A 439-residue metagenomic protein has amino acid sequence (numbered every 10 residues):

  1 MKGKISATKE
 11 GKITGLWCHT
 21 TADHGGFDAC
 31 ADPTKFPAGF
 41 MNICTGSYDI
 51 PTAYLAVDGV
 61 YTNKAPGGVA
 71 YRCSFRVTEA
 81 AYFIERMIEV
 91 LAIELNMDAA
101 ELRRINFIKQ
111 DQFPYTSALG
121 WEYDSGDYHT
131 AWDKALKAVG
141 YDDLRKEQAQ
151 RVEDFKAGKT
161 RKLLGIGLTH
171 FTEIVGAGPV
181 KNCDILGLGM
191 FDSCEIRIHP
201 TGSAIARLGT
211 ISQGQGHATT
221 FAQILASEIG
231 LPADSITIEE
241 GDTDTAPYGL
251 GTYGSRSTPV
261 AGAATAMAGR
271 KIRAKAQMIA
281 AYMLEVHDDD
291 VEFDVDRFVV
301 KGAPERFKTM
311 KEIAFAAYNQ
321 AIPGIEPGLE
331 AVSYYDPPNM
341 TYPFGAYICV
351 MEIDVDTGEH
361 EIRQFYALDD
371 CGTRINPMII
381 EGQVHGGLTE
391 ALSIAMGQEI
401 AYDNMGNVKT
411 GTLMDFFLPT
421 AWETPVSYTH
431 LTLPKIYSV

Functional and structural regions predicted by a protein language model:
M1-K9, G68-V90, E94, Y115-D142 (+3 more regions): Glycine-rich and small/hydrophobic secondary-structure elements
K2-K9, W17-T20, T52, H170 (+5 more regions): Short beta-strand elements
K2-R86, C183-F191, A314-Q320, G324-L329 (+1 more regions): Glycine-rich loop/linker segments at domain edges
T34-E79, F171-V175, M190-S193, H199-T201 (+3 more regions): Internal glycine-rich alpha/beta core junctions
T34-N42, R72-E101, N106, K134 (+5 more regions): Alpha-helical support elements that line or immediately flank enzyme active sites and cofactor-binding pockets
F107-I196: Accessory "access/gating" subregions that flank catalytic or transport cores
K146-A149, D288, R297, K301-Y342: Internal maturation/activation junctions in enzymes
H430, K435-V439: Single conserved hydrophobic/aromatic residue that forms the stacking wall/gate of nucleotide- or nucleobase-binding
